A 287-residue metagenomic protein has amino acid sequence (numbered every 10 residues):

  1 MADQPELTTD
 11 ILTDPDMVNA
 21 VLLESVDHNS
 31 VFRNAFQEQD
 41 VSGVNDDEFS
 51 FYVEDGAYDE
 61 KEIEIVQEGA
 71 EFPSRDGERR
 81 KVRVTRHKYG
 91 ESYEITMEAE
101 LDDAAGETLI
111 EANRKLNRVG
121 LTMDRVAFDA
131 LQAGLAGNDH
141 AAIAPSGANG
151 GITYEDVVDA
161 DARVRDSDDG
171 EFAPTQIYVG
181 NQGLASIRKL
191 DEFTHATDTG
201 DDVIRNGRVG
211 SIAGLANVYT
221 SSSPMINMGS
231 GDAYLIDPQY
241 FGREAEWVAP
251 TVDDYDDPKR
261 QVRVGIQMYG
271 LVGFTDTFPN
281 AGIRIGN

Functional and structural regions predicted by a protein language model:
M1-D27: Short, extreme N-terminal leader segments that mark the start of a protein/domain
A2-E6, L12, A35, R80-R83 (+1 more regions): Sequence/fold signature of self-assembling virion shell proteins
N19-Y89: Assembly/oligomerization interface modules of large self-assembling protein complexes
D47, D55-E60, E78-K81, Y89 (+4 more regions): Surface-exposed, low-hydrophobicity beta-strand/loop segments enriched in small/polar/acidic residues
E60-E62, D103-A104, S186-K189, T275: Short helix/loop capping segments that flank catalytic or ligand/cofactor-binding pockets
Y89-I95: Short amphipathic
I95-D169, I283-N287: Alpha-helical scaffold segments that mediate packing/assembly in large oligomeric complexes
A162-R188: Extended amphipathic alpha-helical segments with heptad-repeat/coiled-coil character used for oligomerization, fusion
